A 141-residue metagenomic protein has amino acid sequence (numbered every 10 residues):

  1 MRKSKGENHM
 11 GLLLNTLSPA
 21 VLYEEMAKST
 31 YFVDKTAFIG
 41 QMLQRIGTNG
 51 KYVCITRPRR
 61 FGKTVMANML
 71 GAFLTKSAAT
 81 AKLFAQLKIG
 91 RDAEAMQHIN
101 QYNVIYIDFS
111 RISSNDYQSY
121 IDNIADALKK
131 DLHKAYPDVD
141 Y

Functional and structural regions predicted by a protein language model:
R2-Y141: Phosphate-binding site recognition
